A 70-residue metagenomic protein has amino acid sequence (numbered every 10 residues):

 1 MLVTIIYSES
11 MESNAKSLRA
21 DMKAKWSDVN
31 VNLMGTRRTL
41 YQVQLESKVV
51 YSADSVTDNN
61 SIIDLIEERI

Functional and structural regions predicted by a protein language model:
M1-K25: Local sequence-structure signature of Cys/Sec-based thiol-disulfide redox active-site neighborhoods
V29: PLD/PLD-like phosphodiesterase catalytic module centered on the HKD motif
N32-M34: General small-molecule cofactor/ligand-binding pocket signal
T36-L40: Short Gly/Ser/Thr- and Asp/Glu-enriched loop/turn motifs at secondary-structure junctions
Y41-V49: A short, hydrophobic beta-strand/beta-hairpin element that forms part of a small beta-sheet core
V49-I70: Non-catalytic, surface beta->alpha helical segment in thiol-disulfide oxidoreductase systems
